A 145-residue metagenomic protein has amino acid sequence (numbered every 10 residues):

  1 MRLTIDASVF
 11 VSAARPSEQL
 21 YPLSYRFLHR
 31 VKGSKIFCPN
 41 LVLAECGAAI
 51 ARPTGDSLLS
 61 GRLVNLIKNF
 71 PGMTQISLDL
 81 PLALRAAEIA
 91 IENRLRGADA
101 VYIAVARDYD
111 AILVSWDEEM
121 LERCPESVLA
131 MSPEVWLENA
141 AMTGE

Functional and structural regions predicted by a protein language model:
M1-C38, P53-N65, V135-E145: Short, well-structured N-terminal submotif of metal-dependent ribonuclease cores
R2, Q75-I76, I103, R107-E145: Acidic, PIN/NYN-like endoribonuclease modules and their adjacent C-terminal/linker elements
V9, V42, L82, V101-Y102 (+1 more regions): Alpha-helix capping/helix-boundary segments
P16, N40-L41, V64, K68-I91: Acidic catalytic patch
E45, R85, E122-R123: Phosphate- and divalent-cation-binding pockets in alpha/beta enzyme and binding domains that engage nucleotide-derived
